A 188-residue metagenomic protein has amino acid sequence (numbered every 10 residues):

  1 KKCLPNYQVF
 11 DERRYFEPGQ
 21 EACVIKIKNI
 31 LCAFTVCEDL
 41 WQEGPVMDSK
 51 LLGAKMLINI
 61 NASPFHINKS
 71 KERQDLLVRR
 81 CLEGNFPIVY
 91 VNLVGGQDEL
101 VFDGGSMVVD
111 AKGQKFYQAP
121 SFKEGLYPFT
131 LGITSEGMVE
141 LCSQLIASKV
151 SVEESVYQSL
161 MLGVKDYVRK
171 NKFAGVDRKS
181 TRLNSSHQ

Functional and structural regions predicted by a protein language model:
K1-K179, S185-S186: Enzyme catalytic cores with a strong preference for nitrogen-chemistry domains
